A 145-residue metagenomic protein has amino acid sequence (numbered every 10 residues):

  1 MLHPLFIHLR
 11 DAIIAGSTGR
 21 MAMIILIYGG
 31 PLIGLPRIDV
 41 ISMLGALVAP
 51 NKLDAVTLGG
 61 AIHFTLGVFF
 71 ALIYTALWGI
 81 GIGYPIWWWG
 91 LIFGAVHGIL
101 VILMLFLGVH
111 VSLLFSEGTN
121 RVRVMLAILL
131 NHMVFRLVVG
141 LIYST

Functional and structural regions predicted by a protein language model:
M1-T145: Juxtamembrane/disordered regions of integral membrane proteins
